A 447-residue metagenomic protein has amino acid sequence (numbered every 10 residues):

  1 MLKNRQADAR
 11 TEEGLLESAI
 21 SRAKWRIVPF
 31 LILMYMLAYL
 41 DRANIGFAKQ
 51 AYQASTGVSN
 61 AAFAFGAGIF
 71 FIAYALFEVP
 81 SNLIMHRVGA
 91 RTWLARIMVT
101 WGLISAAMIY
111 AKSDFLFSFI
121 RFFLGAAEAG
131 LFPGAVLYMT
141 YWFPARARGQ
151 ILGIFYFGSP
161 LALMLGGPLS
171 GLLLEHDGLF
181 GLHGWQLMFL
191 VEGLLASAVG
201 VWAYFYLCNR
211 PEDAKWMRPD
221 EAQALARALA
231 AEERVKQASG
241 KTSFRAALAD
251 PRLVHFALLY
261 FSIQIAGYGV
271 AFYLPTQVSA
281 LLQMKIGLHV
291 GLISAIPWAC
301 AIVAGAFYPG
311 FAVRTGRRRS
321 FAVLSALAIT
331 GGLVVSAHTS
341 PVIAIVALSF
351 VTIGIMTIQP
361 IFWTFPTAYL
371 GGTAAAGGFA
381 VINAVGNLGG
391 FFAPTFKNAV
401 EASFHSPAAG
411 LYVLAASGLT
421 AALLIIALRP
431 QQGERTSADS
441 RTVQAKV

Functional and structural regions predicted by a protein language model:
I45-G46, R245-G305, Q359, W363 (+1 more regions): Extracytoplasmic gate region of multi-pass secondary transporters
G57, G89, Y110-L116, A127 (+3 more regions): Helix-breaking motifs and short loop linkers at transmembrane-helix boundaries and internal kinks in secondary membrane
L76-F115: Conserved MFS/SLC helix-loop-helix module at the cytosolic interface between two early adjacent transmembrane helices
F77-G89, V303-G316, E401: Helix-to-loop junctions at the C-terminal end of transmembrane segments in multipass secondary transporters
I120-F157: Cytoplasmic helix-loop-helix junction between adjacent transmembrane helices in 12-TM secondary transporters
L152-L174, L195-A196, N383-A393: Glycine-rich segments within core transmembrane alpha-helices of 12-TM secondary carriers
G316-F365: C-terminal transmembrane helical hairpin of 12-TM major facilitator-type secondary transporters
Y369-S406: A late C-terminal transmembrane helix in Major Facilitator Superfamily
